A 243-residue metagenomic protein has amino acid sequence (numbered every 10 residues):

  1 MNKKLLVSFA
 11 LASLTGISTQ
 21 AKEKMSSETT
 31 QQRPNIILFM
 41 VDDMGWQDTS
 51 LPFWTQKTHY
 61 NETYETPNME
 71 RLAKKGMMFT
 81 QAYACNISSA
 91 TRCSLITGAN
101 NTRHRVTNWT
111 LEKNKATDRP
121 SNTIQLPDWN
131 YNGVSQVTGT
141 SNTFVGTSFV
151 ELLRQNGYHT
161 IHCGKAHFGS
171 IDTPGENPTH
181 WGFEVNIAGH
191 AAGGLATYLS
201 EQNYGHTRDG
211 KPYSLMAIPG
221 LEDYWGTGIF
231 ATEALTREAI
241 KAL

Functional and structural regions predicted by a protein language model:
M1-V7: Bacterial N-terminal signal peptides that target proteins for export
S8-G16: Bacterial N-terminal signal peptides
A21-E23: Boundary at the C-terminal end of the N-terminal hydrophobic targeting segment
M25-Q31, I240-L243: Short amphipathic alpha-helices and their capping/turn segments at secondary-structure boundaries
Q32-I37, K74-T80, R103, Q155-I161 (+1 more regions): Loop/turn elements at helix/coil->beta-strand transitions in domains of secreted/extracellular proteins
L38-F39, W46-T147, L152, H206-T207 (+1 more regions): Active-site segment of extracytoplasmic enzymes that catalyze sulfate/phosphate-ester chemistry
G45-W46, F168: Short active-site segment of divalent metal-dependent hydrolases/proteases that encodes the spacing between
L111-H159, A166-L243: Formylglycine-dependent
